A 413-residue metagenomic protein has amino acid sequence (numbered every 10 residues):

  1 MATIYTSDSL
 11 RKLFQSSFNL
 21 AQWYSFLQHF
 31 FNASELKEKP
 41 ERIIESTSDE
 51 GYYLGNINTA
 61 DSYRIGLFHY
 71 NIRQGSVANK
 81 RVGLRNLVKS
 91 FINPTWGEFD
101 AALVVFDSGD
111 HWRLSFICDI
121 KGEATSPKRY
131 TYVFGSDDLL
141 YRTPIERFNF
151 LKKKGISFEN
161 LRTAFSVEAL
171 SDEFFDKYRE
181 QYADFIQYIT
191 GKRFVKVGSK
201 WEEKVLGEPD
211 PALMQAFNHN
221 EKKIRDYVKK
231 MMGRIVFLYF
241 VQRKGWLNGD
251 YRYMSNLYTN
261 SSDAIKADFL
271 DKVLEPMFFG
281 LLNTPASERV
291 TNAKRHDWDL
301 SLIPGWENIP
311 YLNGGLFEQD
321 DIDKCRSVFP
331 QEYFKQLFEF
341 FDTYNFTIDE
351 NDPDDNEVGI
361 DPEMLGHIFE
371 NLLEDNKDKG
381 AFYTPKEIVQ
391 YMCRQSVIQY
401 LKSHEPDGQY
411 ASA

Functional and structural regions predicted by a protein language model:
A2-N93, F99-A413: Preference for the N-terminal adenyl/adenosyl cofactor-binding alpha/beta module
